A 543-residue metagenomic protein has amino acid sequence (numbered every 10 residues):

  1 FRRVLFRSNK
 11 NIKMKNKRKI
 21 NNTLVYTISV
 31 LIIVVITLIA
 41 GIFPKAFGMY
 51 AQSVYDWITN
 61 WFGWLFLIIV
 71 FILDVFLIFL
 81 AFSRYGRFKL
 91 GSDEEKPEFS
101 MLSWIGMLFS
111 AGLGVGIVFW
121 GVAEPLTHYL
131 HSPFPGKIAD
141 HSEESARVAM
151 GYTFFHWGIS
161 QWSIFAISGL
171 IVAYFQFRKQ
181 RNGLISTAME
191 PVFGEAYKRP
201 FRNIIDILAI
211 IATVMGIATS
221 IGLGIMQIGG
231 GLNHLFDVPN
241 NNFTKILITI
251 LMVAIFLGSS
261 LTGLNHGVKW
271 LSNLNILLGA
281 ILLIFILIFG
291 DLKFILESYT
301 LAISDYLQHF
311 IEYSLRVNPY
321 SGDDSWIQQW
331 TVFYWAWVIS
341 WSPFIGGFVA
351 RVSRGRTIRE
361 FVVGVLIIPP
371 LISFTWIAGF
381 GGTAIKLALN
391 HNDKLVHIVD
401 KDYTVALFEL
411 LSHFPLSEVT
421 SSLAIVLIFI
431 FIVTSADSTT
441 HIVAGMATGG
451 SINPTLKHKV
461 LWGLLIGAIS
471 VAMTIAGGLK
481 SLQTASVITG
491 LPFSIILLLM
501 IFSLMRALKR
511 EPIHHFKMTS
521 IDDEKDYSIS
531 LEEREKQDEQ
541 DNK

Functional and structural regions predicted by a protein language model:
F1-L5: Short, small-residue-biased leader/transition segments that mark boundaries at the very start of proteins
N11-S145, L261, I284, F502-L508 (+2 more regions): N-terminal alpha-helical transmembrane segments of multi-pass membrane transport and channel/translocase proteins
K15-K19, P44-I58, L77-K96, A149-H156 (+7 more regions): Membrane-water interface regions at transmembrane-helix termini and the short interhelical loops of multi-pass membrane
K15-N16, M49-Y55, F82-M101, L126-G151 (+5 more regions): Flexible loop linkers connecting adjacent transmembrane helices in multi-pass alpha-helical membrane transporters
K17-I20, L24-T27, L31-G41, D74-F79 (+10 more regions): Helix-loop-helix module between adjacent transmembrane segments
W64, M101, A139-A149, Y197-I207 (+3 more regions): Membrane-interface alpha-helices at helix entry/exit sites of multi-pass transporters
Y197, F201-R356, V363, I368-S421 (+1 more regions): Membrane-embedded translocation segments of transport machinery
M518-K543: Long, low-complexity, intrinsically disordered cytosolic termini of multi-pass membrane proteins
